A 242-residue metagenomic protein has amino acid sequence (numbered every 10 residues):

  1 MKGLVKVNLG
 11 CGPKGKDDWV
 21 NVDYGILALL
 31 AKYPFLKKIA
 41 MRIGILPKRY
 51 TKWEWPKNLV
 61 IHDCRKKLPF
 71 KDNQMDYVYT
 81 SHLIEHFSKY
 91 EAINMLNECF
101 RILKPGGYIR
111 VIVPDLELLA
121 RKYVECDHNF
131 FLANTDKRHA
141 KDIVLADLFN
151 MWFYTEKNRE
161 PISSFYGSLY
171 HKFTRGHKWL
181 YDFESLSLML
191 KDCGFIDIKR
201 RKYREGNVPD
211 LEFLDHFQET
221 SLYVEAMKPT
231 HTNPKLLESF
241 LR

Functional and structural regions predicted by a protein language model:
L4-R121, E184, V224-P229: Conserved SAM-binding loop
Y90-E98, K104, Y108-R242: S-adenosyl-L-methionine-dependent methyltransferase catalytic module, highlighting the catalytic core
